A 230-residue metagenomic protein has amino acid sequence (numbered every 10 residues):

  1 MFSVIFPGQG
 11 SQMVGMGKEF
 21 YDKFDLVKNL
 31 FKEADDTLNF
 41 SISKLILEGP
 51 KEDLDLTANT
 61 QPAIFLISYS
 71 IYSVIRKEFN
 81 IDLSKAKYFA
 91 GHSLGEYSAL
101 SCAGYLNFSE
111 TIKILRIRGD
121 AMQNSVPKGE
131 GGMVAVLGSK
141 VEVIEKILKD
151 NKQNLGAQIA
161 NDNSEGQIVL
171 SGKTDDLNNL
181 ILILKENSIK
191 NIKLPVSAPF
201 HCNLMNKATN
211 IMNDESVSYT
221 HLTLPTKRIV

Functional and structural regions predicted by a protein language model:
M1-I144: FabD-like malonyl-/acyl-CoA
G10-S11, L38, A103-L222, R228: Alpha/beta catalytic cores of group-transfer enzymes, especially the acyltransferase/condensing modules of polyketide
